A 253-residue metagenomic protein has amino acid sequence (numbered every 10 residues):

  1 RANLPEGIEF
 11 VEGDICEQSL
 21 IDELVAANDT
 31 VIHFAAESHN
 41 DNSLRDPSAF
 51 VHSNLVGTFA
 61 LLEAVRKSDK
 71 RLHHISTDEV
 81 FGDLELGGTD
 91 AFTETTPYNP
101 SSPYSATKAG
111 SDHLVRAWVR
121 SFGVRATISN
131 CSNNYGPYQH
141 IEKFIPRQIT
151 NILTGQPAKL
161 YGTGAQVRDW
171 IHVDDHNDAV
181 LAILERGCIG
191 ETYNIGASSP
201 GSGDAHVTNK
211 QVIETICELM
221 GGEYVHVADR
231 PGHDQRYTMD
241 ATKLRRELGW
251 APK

Functional and structural regions predicted by a protein language model:
R1-T30, A241: N-terminal Rossmann/SDR dinucleotide-binding element
G13-D14, I152-K253: C-terminal substrate-binding subdomain of Rossmann-fold SDR/epimerase-dehydratase oxidoreductases
A26-V31, R45-L72: NAD(P)-cofactor binding segment of oxidoreductase domains
N40-G57, F92-P100: Short alpha-helical oligomerization interface
F59-P103: Conserved Rossmann-fold NAD(P)-dependent oxidoreductase catalytic core, especially the SDR/UDP-sugar
T77, D112-P137: Conserved beta-loop-beta element that borders a ligand/cofactor-binding pocket
F81-G82, N99-P103, T127-F144, G201-S202: Flexible, glycine-rich beta-alpha linker
P103, T107-G110: Active-site helix of classical SDR
